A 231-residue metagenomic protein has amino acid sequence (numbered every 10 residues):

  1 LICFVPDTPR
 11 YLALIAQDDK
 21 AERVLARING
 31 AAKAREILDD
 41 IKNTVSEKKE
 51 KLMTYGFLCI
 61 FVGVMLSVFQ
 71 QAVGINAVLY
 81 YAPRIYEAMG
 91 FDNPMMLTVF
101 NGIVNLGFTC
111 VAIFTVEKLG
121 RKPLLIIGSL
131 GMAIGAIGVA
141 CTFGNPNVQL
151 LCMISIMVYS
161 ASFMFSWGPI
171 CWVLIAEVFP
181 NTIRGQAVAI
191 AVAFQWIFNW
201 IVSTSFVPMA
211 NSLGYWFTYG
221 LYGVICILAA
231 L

Functional and structural regions predicted by a protein language model:
L1-N29, N43-L231: Alpha-helical transmembrane bundle of multi-pass membrane proteins
A34-N43: Short, well-structured alpha-helical segments
